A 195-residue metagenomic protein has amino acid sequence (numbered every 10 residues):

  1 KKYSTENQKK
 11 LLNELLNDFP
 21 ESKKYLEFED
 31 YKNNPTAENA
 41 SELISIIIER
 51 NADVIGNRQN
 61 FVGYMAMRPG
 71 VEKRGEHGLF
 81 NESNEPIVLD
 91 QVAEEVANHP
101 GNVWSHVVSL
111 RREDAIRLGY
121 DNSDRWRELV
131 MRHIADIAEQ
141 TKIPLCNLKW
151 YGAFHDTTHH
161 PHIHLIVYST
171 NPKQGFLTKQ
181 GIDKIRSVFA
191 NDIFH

Functional and structural regions predicted by a protein language model:
K1-P161, L165-H195: N-terminal nicking endonuclease/strand-transfer module with a His-rich metal-binding environment and a catalytic Tyr
